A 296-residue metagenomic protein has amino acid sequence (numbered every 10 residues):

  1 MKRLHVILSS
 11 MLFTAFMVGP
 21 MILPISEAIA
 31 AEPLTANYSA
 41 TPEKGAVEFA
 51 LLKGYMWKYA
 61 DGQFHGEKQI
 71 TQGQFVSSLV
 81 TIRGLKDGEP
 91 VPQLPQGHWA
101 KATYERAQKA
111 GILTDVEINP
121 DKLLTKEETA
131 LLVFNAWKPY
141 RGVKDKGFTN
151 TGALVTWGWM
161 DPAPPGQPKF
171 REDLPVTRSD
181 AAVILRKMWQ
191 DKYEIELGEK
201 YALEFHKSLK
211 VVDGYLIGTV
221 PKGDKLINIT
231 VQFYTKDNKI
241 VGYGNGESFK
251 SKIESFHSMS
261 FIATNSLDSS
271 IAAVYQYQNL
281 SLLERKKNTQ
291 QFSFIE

Functional and structural regions predicted by a protein language model:
K2-A30: Sec-dependent N-terminal signal peptides of Gram-positive bacterial secreted proteins and lipoproteins
G19-Y215: N-terminal propeptides
G214-G223, E296: Aromatic/hydrophobic beta-strand junction motif of beta-rich domains
K222-N228, D268: Short proline/glycine-enriched turn/loop motifs at strand-loop junctions of beta-rich domains
T230-Q232: Beta-strand signatures of extracellular beta-sandwich domains
T235-D237, L267: Solvent-exposed strand-loop boundary residues in beta-sheet-rich modules
K239-K252: Solvent-exposed serine/threonine-rich low-complexity stretches and specific carbohydrate-binding patches
H257-I295: Short, aromatic- and glycine-rich surface loops/edge beta-strands on solvent-exposed regions
